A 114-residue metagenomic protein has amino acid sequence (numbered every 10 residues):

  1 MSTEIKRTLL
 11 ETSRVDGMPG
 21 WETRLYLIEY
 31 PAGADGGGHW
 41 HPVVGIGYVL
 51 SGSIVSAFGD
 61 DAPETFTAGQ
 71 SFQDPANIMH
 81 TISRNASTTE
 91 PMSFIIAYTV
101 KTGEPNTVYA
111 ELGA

Functional and structural regions predicted by a protein language model:
M1-R24, A57, T107-A114: A short, N-terminal "cap"/entry segment at the start of jelly-roll beta-barrel domains of the cupin/DSBH fold
V15, P19, Y30, G59-I78: Short acidic-glycine-tyrosine-enriched beta hairpin
W21, G33-Y48: A short beta-loop-beta micro-motif enriched in histidine and acidic residues
L25-E29: Short proline/glycine- and basic residue-enriched helix-capping loop/turn segments at helix->loop/beta transitions
G36-H41, F58, T65, S83-A86: Short histidine-centered beta-strand/loop micro-motifs that create catalytic or ligand/metal-coordination sites
P42-D60, A68-Q70: Glycine- and acidic-residue-biased ligand/ion/polar-headgroup-sensing regions
V55, S71, F94-Y98, P105-E111: Extracytoplasmic low-complexity repetitive segments enriched in small/polar residues
A62-P63, A76-E104: Ligand-binding loop in jelly-roll beta-barrel domains
